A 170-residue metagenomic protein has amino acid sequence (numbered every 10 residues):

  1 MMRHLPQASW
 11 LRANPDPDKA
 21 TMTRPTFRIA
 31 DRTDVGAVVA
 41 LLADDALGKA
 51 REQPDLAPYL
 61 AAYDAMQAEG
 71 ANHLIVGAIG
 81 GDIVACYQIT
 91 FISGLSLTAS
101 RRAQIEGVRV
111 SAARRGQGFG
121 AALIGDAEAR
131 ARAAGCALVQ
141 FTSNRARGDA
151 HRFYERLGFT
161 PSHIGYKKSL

Functional and structural regions predicted by a protein language model:
H4-T33: Conserved N-terminal entry element of GNAT/NAT acetyltransferase domains
I29-T33, A40-S100, E106, I124: Acetyl-CoA-dependent GNAT
A30, V108-V110, S143: Hydrophobic adenine-recognition pocket in adenosine-nucleotide-binding enzymes
I92-G94, V110-A113, A146-G148: Short coil/turn motifs at secondary-structure junctions
A99-A112, I164: Conserved acetyl-CoA binding element of GNAT-fold acetyltransferases
G107-V110, G116-A129, R156: Conserved acetyl-CoA-binding loop-helix of GNAT-fold acetyltransferases
A121, A137, R145-H163, K168: Conserved active-site alpha-helix within GNAT-family acetyltransferase domains
I124, A131-S143: Conserved GNAT acetyl-CoA-binding A-motif
